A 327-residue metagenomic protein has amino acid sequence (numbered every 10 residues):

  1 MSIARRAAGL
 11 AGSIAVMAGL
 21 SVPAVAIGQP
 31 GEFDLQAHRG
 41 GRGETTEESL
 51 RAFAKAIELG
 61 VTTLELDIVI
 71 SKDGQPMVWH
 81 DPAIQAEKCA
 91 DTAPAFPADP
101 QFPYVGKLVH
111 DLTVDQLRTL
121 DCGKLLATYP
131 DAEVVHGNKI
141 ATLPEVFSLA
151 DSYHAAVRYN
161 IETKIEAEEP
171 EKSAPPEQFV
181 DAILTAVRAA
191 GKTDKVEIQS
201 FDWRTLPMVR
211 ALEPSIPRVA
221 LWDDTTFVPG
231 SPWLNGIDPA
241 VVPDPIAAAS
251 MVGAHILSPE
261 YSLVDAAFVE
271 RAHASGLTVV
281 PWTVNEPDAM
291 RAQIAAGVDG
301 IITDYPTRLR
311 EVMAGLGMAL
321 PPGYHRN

Functional and structural regions predicted by a protein language model:
S2-S13, A18-N327: Phosphate-group recognition and catalysis centered on beta-loop-alpha active-site segments
